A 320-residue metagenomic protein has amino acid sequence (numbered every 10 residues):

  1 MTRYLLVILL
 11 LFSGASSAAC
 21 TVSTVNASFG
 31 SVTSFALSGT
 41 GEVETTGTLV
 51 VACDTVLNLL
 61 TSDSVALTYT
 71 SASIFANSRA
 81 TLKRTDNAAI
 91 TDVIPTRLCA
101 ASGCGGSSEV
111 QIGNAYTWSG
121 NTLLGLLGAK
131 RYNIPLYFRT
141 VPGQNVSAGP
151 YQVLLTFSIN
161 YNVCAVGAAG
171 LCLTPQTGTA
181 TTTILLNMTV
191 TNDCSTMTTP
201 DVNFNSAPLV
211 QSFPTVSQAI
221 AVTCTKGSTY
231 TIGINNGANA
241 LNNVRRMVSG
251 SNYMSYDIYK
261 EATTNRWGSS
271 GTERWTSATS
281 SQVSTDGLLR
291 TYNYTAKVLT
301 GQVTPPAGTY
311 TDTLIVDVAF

Functional and structural regions predicted by a protein language model:
M1-I8: Sec-dependent signal peptide recognition, specifically the positively charged N-region followed immediately by
S13-A15: N-terminal signal peptide c-region/cleavage motif recognized by signal peptidases
A18-K83, Y137-Y253, D286-F320: N-terminal small/polar-rich segments of proteins
L37-S38, N121-Y132, L209-Q211, S281-L288: Short proline/glycine- and polar residue-rich coil/turn motifs
F75-G128: A surface-exposed loop-and-adjacent beta-strand signature within N-terminal beta-sandwich domains that mediate ligand
T81-G103, N242-N265: Surface patches in mature domains of proteins
L98, Y230, N252-W275, V298 (+1 more regions): Catalytic cores of transferase enzymes with a strong primary signal for eukaryotic protein kinases
S107-G125, T263-G287: Extracellular beta-sheet repeat scaffolds used for adhesion and glycan interaction
